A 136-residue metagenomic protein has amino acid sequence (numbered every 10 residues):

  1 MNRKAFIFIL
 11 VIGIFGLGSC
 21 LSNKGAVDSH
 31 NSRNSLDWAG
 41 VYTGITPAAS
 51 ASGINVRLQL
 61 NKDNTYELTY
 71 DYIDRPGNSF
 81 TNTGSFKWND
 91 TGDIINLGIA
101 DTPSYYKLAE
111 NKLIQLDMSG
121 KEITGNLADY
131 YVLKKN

Functional and structural regions predicted by a protein language model:
M1-A5: Positively charged n-region of N-terminal signal peptides that target proteins for export
F6-I14: Sec-dependent N-terminal signal peptides
G16-S19: C-terminal motif of bacterial Sec signal peptides marking the signal peptidase cleavage site
L21-K24: Bacterial signal peptide processing site
A26-T43, L58-N61, T81, K134: N-terminal helix-cap/turn-to-beta initiation motif at the start of protein domains
S52-D90: N-terminal glycine/threonine-rich, aromatic-flanked beta-hairpin/loop signature
P76, T81-S85, T91-E110, Q115: An anionic, turn-rich surface loop/hairpin at beta-sheet edges that serves as a generic interaction/coordination patch
F80-W88, G120-N136: Edge beta-strand at a domain terminus
